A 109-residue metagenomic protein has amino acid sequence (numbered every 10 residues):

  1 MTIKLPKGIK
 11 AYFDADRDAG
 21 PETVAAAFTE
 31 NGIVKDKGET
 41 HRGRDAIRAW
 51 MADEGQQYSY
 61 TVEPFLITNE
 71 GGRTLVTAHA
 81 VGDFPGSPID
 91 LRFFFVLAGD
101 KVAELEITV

Functional and structural regions predicted by a protein language model:
M1-T2, V24: Compositionally biased, disordered extreme N-termini, encompassing classical targeting presequences
T2-A19: Short, aromatic-enriched amphipathic alpha-helices that serve as compact interaction elements
K7, A11, T23, A46-A49: Alpha-helical elements of Rossmann-like donor-binding domains used by nucleotide-donor carbohydrate transfer enzymes
D18-N31, K35: Short, well-ordered alpha-helical segments enriched in acidic and aromatic residues
A26, E39, G82: Flexible, active-site-adjacent loop/turn segments at secondary-structure boundaries
N31-R42, H79: A short gly/proline-enriched turn/hairpin at secondary-structure junctions
R48-V109: A beta-strand edge to alpha-helix "cap/lid" segment located at domain peripheries
